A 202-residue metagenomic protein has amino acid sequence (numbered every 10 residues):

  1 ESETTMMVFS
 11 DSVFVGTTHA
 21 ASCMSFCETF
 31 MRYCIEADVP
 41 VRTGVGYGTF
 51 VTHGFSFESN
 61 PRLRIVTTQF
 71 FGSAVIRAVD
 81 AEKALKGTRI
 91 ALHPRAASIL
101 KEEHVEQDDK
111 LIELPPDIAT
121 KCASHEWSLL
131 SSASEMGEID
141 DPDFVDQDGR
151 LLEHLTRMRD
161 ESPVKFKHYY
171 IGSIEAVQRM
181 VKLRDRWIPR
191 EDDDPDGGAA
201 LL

Functional and structural regions predicted by a protein language model:
E1-T4, V45, F50-T52, D108-D109 (+2 more regions): Solvent-exposed, well-ordered amphipathic alpha-helical segments that flank/support binding or catalytic loops
S2-S22, Y33-F71: Catalytic core of nucleotidyl cyclases, primarily class III adenylyl/guanylyl cyclases
V8, D38, K83-L85, C122: A generic structural signal for short, non-catalytic loop/turn and secondary-structure boundary residues
S10-S12, R42-G46, I65, G72-E82 (+3 more regions): Residue-level signal for functionally critical sites in structured catalytic/ligand-binding pockets
S25-E28: Rossmann-like dinucleotide-binding core of oxidoreductases
M31-I35, E82-K83: N-terminal cationic-hydrophobic initiation segments that often serve targeting/anchoring roles
Y47, T52-I118: Glycine- and acidic-residue-rich phosphate-binding/metal-coordinating active-site segment common to enzymes that handle
K86-L202: Intrinsically disordered, glycine/charged-rich C-terminal tails and inter-domain linkers that flank nucleotidyl cyclase
